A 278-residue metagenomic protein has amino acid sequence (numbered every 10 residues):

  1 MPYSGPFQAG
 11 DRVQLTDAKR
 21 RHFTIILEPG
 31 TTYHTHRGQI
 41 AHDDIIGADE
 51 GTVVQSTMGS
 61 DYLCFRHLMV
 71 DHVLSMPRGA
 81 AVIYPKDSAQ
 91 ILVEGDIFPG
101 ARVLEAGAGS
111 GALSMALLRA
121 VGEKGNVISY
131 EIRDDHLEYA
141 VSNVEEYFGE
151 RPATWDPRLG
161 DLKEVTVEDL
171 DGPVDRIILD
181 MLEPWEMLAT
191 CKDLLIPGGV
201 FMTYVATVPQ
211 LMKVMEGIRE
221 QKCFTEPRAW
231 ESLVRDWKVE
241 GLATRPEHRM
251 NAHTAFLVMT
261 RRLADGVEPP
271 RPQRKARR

Functional and structural regions predicted by a protein language model:
M1-R66: N-terminal auxiliary segments of SAM/dcSAM-dependent transferases
P2-G5, S75-S88: Conserved SAM-binding loop and adjacent beta-strand
V93-F98, A120, F148, D171 (+1 more regions): Glycine-rich helix-loop-beta junction characteristic of Rossmann-like nucleotide cofactor-binding loops
F98-G109: Conserved class I S-adenosyl-L-methionine
S110-E123: Conserved SAM-binding loop of SAM-dependent methyltransferases across substrates and taxa, primarily the Class I
K124-Y130, F201: Short beta-strand element of Class I
Y130-P184: S-adenosyl-L-methionine
W185-F256: C-terminal substrate-binding/active-site "lid" region of AdoMet-derived donor-dependent transferases
